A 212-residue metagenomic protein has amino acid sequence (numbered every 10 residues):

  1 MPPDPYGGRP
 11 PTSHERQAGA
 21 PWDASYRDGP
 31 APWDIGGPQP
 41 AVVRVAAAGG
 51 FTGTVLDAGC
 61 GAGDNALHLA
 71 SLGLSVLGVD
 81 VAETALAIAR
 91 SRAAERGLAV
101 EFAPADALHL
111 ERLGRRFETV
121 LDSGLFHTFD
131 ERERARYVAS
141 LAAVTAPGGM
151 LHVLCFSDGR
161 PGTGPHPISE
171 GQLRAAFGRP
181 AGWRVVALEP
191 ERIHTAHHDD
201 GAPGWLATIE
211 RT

Functional and structural regions predicted by a protein language model:
M1-L56, A62-R115, F129-V144, G149-T212: Class I (Rossmann-like) S-adenosyl-L-methionine-dependent methyltransferase catalytic domain, capturing the SAM-binding
E118: Conserved acidic residues
L121: A conserved beta-strand element that flanks and buttresses the S-adenosyl-L-methionine
G124-T128: Short catalytic micro-motifs in class I SAM-dependent methyltransferases
